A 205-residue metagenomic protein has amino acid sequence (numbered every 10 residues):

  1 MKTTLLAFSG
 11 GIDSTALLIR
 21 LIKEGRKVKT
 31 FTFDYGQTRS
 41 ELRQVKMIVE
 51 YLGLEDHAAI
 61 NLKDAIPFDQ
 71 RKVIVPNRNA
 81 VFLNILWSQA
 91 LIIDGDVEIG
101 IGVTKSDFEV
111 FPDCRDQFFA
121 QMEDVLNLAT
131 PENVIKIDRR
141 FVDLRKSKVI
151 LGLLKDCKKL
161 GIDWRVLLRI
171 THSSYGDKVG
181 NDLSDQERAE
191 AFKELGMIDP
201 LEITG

Functional and structural regions predicted by a protein language model:
M1-W164, D185: ATP-dependent adenylation/nucleotidyltransferase module used to activate substrates
K159-G180: Immediate flanking context of iron-sulfur cluster ligation sites
G180-G205: Iron-sulfur (Fe-S) cluster-binding segments and ferredoxin-like electron-carrier domains, especially [2Fe-2S]
